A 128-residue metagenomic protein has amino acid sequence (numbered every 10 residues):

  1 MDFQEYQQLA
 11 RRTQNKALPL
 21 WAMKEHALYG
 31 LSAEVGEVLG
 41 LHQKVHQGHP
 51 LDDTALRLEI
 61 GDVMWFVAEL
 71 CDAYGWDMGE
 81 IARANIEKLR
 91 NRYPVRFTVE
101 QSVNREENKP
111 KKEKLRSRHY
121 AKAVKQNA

Functional and structural regions predicted by a protein language model:
M1-A128: Flexible "arm" and connector segments at domain edges
